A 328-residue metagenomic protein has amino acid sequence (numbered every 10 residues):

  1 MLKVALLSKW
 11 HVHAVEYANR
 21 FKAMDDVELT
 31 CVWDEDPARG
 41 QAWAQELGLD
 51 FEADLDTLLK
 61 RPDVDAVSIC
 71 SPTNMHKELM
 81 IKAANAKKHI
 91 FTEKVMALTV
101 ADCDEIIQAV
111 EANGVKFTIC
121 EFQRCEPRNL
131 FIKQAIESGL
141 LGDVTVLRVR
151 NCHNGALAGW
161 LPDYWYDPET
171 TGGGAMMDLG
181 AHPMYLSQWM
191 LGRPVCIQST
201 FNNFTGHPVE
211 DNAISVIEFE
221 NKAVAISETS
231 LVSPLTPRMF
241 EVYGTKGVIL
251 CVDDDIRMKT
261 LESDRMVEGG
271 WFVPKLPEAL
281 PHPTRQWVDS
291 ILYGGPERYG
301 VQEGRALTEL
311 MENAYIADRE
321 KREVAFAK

Functional and structural regions predicted by a protein language model:
M1, L6, A66-S71, D289-K328: C-terminal helix-rich "cap/oligomerization" subdomain common to oxidoreductases
M1-E46: N-terminal Rossmann-like dinucleotide-binding module
V12, Q123-G206, K321: Predominantly a Rossmann-like dinucleotide-binding segment in NAD(P)-dependent oxidoreductases
D36, L47-A109: Beta-loop-alpha module in the N-terminal Rossmann-like domain of NAD(P)-dependent dehydrogenases, especially those
A53, F91-T92, F117-I119, C251: Hydrophobic residues in well-ordered beta-strands that form the structural core
E105-F122, D143-T145: Rossmann-fold dehydrogenase core element
F122, R238-A306, V324-K328: C-terminal glycine/acidic-rich active-site capping loop/insertion
M184-D255, P283-G295: Contiguous beta-strand/loop segments that form the cofactor/metal-binding neighborhood of enzyme cores
